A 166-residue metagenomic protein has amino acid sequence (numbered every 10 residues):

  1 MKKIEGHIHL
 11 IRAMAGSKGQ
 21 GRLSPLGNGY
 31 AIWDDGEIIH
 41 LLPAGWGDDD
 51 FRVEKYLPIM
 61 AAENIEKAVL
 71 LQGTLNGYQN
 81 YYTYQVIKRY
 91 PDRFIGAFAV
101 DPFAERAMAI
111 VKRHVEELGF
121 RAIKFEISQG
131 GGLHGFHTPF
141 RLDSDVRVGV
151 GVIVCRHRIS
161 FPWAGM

Functional and structural regions predicted by a protein language model:
M1-M166: Helix-coil boundary/capping segments in enzymes
